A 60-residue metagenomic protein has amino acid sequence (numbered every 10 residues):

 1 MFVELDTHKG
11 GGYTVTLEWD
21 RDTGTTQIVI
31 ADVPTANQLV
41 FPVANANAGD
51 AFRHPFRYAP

Functional and structural regions predicted by a protein language model:
M1-P60: Polybasic/polar functional segments that serve as interface/processing modules
